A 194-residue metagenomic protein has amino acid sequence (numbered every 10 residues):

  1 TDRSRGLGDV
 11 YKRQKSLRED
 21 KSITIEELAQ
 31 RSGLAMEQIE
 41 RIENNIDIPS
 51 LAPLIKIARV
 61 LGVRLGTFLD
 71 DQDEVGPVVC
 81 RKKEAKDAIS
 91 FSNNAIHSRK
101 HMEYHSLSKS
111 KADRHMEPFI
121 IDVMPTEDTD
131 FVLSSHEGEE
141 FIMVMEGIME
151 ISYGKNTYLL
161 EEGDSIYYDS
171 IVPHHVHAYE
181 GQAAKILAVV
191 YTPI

Functional and structural regions predicted by a protein language model:
T1-Y11: Single conserved hydrophobic/aromatic residue that forms the stacking wall/gate of nucleotide- or nucleobase-binding
E19, Q30, R59: Alpha-helical residues within the helix-turn-helix
S22-R41: Short alpha-helical DNA-recognition segment
A52-T67: DNA major-groove recognition helix of helix-turn-helix/homeodomain DNA-binding modules
E84-N94, K100-S110, P118-H136, S170-P173: Conserved short histidine dyad/triad with adjacent acidic residue
K100-E103, E161-E162, S170-I194: Ligand-binding loop in jelly-roll beta-barrel domains
L107, G154-D169: Short acidic-glycine-tyrosine-enriched beta hairpin
D122-M124, S135-I151: Short, conserved beta-strand element in jelly-roll/cupin
